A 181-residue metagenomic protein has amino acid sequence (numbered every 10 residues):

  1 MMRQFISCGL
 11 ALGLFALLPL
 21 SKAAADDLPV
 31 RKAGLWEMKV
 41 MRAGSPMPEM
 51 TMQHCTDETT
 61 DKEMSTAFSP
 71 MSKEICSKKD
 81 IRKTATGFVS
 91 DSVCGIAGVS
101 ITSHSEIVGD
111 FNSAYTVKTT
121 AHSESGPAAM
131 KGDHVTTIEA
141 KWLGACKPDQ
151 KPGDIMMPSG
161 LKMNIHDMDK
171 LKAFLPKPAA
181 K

Functional and structural regions predicted by a protein language model:
M1-F5: Positively charged n-region of N-terminal signal peptides that target proteins for export
C8-P19: Bacterial N-terminal signal peptides
L20-A25: Signal peptide processing junction and immediate N-terminal pro/mature segment of secreted/exported proteins
D26-K181: Subset-of-secretome marker
